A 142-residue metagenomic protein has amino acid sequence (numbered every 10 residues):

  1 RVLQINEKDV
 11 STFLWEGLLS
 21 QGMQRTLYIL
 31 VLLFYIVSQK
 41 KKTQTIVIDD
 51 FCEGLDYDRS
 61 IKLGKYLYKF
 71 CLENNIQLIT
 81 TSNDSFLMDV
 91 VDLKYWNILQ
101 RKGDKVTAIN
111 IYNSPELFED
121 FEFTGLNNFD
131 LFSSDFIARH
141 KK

Functional and structural regions predicted by a protein language model:
R1-L18, H140-K141: Extended helical coiled-coil dimerization/tether regions that scaffold and oligomerize large DNA-maintenance assemblies
V2, T43, G103-K105: A generic structural signal for beta-strand entry/edge sites
V2-I5, I29, A108: Short beta-strand motif preference
E7-D9, L18-V47: GG-anchored amphipathic helix commonly corresponding to the ABC/SMC/Rad50 NBD signature/C-loop
W15-G17, L30, N110, D120-F121: Short conserved micro-motifs at the rims of enzyme active sites and ligand-binding pockets
D49-G54: Walker B catalytic acidic pair
Y57-D58: Helix N-cap at the start of a conserved alpha-helix in ABC-type nucleotide-binding domains
I61-K142: C-terminal lobe/lid and adjacent interdomain/linker elements of RecA-like ASCE P-loop ATPase modules
